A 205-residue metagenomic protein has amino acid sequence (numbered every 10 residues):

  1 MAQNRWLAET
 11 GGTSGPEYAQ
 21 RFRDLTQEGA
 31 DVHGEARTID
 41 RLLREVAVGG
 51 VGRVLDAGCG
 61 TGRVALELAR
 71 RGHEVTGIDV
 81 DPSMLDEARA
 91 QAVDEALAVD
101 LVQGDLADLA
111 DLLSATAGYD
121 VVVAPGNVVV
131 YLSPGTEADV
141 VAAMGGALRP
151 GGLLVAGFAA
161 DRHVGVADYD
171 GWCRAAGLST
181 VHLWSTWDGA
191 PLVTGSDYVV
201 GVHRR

Functional and structural regions predicted by a protein language model:
M1-G49: Conserved class I S-adenosyl-L-methionine
G50-G60: Conserved class I S-adenosyl-L-methionine
R63-L109: Class I SAM-dependent methyltransferase SAM/SAH-binding core
L112-V121: A short acidic, Gly/Pro-enriched loop at the edge of an enzyme's catalytic core that lines a small-molecule cofactor
D120-G135: A short SAM/SAH-binding and catalytic strip from SAM-dependent methyltransferases
A138-P150: A short glycine-rich, Lys/Arg-flanked "PGG" loop and its adjoining helix->strand segment in the class I
G151-F158: Conserved beta-strand signature within the Rossmann-like core of class I S-adenosyl-L-methionine
L178-R205: Class I S-adenosyl-L-methionine
